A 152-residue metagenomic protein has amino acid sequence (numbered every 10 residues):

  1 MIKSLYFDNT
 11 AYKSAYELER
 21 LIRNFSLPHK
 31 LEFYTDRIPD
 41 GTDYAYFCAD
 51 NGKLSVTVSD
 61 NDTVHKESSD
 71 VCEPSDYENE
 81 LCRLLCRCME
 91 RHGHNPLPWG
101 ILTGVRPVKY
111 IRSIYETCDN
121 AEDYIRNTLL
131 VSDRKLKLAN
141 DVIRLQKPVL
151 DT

Functional and structural regions predicted by a protein language model:
M1-K30, S132: Short, charged N-terminal beta->alpha structural module
I2, P28-C82: Short, well-ordered secondary-structure micro-motifs within conserved domains or adaptor modules
Y6, T10, E73, Y77 (+1 more regions): Conserved aromatic-histidine-acidic binding/catalytic patches
Y12, N95-V105: Structural motif
A15-E19, N79, R83, V105-K109: Non-catalytic, well-ordered alpha-helical scaffold segments
S75-P96: Accessory, often N-terminal, substrate/partner-engagement and coupling regions that sit outside the core NTP/cofactor
M89-P96, E116-T152: N-terminal [4Fe-4S]-dependent radical SAM core
I101-R112, L145-T152: N-terminal pre-triad scaffold of radical SAM enzymes
